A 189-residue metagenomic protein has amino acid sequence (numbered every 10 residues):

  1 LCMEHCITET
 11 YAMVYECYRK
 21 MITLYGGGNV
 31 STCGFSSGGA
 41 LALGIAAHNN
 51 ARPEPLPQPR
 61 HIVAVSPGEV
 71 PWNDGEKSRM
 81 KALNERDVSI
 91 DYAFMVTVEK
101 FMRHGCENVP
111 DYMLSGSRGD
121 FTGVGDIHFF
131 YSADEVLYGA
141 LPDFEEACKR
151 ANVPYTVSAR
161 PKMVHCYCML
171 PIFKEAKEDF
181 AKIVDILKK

Functional and structural regions predicted by a protein language model:
L1-K189: Alpha/beta-hydrolase superfamily serine-hydrolase fold, recognizing
